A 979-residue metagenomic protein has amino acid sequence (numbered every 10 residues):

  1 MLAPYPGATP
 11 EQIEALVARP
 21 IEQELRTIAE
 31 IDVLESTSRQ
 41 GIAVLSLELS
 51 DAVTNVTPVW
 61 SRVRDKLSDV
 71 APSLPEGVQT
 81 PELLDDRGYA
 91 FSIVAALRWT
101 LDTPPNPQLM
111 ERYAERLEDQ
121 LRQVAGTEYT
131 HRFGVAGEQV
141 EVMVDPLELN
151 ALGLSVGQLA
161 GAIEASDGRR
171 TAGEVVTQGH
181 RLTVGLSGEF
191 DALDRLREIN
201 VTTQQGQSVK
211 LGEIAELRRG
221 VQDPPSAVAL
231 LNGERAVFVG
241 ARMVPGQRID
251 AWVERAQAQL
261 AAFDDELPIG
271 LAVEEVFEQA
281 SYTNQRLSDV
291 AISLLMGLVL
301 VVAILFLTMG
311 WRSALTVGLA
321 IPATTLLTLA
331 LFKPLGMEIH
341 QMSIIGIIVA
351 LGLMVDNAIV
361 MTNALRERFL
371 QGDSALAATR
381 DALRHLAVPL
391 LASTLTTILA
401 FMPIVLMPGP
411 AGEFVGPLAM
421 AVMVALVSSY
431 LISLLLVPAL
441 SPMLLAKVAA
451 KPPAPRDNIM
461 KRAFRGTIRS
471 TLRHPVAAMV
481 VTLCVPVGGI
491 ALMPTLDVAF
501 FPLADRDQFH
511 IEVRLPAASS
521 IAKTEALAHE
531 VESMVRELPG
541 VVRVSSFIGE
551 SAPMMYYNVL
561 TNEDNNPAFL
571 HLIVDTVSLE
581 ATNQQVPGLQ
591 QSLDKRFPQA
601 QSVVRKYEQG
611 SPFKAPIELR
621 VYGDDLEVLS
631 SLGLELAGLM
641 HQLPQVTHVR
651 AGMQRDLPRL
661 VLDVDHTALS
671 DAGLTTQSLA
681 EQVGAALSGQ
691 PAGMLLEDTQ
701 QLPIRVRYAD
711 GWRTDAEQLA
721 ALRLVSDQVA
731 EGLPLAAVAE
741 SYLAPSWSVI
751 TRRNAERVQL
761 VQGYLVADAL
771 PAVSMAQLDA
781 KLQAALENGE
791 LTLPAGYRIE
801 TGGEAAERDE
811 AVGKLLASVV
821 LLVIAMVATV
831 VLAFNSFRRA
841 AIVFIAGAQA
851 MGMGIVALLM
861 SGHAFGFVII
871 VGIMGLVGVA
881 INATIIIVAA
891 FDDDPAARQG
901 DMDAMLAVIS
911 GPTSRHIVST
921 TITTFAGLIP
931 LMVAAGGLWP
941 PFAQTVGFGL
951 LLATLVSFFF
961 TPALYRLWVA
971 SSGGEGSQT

Functional and structural regions predicted by a protein language model:
L2-P4, A71, E118-M296, F306 (+4 more regions): Extracytoplasmic/periplasmic membrane-proximal domains and adjacent transmembrane bundles of envelope biogenesis
A3-T9, T54, S68-G77, K333 (+7 more regions): Transmembrane helices with small-residue packing motifs
Q12-D86, L147-G168, E189, P486 (+2 more regions): Solvent-exposed, membrane-proximal periplasmic/extracellular interface segments of envelope transport and secretion
E35-I42, G77-L101, H131-G137, V176 (+12 more regions): Flexible hinge/switch segments at interdomain interfaces of large molecular machines
V276, T283, L287, T362 (+6 more regions): Helix-loop junctions and hydrophobic alpha-helical segments within the transmembrane domains of large membrane
V299-R366, V424, M826-A935, F948 (+2 more regions): Hydrophobic transmembrane alpha-helices and their membrane-interface caps in long multi-pass transport proteins
L351-L365, A387-L406, E413-P452, L572 (+4 more regions): Transmembrane alpha-helices and their membrane-interface boundaries in multi-pass membrane transporters and channels
R384-L386, P452-F501, L619, G638 (+1 more regions): Signature of alpha-helical transmembrane segments and their immediate interfacial
